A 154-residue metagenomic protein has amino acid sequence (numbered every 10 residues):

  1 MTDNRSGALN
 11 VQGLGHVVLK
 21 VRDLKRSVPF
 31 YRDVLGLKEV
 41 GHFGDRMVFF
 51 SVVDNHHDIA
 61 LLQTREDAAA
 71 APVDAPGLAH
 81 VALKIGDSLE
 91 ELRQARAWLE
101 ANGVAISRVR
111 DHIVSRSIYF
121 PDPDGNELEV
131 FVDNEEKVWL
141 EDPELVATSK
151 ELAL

Functional and structural regions predicted by a protein language model:
M1-A8, R96-L154: Vicinal oxygen chelate
D3-S6, E66-P72: Short beta-strand/turn micro-motifs at beta-sheet edges
L9, H42, V73-A75: A generic structural micro-feature
N10-G13, G36, G77, A105: Short loop/turn motifs at secondary-structure junctions
G13-R22, A70-W98, R116-P121, N126: Vicinal oxygen chelate
H16, H56-I59, H80, H112: Histidine-centered active-site/metal-ligand motif
K20-T64: Core segments of cupin and vicinal oxygen chelate
D58, D67-A70, E135-W139: A short local loop/turn or secondary-structure capping micro-motif enriched for an aromatic residue
